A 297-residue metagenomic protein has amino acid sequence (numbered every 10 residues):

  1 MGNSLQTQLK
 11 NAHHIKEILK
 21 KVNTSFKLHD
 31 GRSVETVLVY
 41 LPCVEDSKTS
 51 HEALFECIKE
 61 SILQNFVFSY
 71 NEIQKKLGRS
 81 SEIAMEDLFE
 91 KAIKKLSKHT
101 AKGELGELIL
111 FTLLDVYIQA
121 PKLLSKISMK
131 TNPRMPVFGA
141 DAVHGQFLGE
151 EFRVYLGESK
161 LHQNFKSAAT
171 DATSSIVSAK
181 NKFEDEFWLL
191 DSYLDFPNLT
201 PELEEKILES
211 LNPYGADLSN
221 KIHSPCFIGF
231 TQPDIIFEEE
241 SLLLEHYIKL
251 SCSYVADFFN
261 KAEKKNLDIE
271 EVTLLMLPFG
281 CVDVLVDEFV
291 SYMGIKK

Functional and structural regions predicted by a protein language model:
G2-D87: A structured, charge-rich N-terminal accessory region that forms the first stable segment of a protein and links
V44, K48, L96-E104, M129-N132: Short, charged/polar micro-motifs that form catalytic or ligand-binding hotspots
S61, N65-K122: Long, hydrophobic/aromatic-enriched structural stretches that serve as scaffold segments
L114, D141-H144, E150-L161: Conserved catalytic cores of phosphodiester-cleaving nucleases, focusing on short active-site segments
I118-R134: A short acidic/basic microdomain associated with nuclease active sites
M135-G139: A short, glycine/Asx- and small/polar-enriched loop/turn that sits immediately N-terminal to a beta-strand
T170-E245: Acidic, metal/cofactor-coordinating or nucleic-acid-engaging core segments within structured domains
L242-K297: Extended, charged low-complexity segments that frequently continue into or abut oligomerization scaffolds
